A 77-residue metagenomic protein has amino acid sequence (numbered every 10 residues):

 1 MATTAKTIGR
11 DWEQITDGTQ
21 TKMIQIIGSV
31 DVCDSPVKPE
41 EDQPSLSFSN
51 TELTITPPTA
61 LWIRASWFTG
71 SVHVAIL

Functional and structural regions predicted by a protein language model:
M1-Q20: Surface-exposed ligand/attachment interfaces on beta-rich extracellular proteins
M1-T3, E40-S45: Trp- and S/T/G-rich repeat-edge/linker motifs of beta-rich repeat architectures
A2, T69-L77: A short, polar beta-strand/turn micro-motif
E13, T19, C33-P36, T54: Intrinsically disordered, low-complexity regions of eukaryotic proteins
E13-Q14, S47-P58: Beta-sandwich interaction modules
T19-I24, G28, I55-S71: Noncatalytic modules at the cell exterior or secretory-pathway interfaces, chiefly beta-strand-rich lectin/adhesion
I27-Q43, A75-I76: Short, surface-exposed beta-strand/strand-loop-strand elements in extracellular ectodomains
P44-F48, A65: Intrinsically disordered, low-complexity segments enriched in Ser/Pro/Gly/Ala and basic residues
